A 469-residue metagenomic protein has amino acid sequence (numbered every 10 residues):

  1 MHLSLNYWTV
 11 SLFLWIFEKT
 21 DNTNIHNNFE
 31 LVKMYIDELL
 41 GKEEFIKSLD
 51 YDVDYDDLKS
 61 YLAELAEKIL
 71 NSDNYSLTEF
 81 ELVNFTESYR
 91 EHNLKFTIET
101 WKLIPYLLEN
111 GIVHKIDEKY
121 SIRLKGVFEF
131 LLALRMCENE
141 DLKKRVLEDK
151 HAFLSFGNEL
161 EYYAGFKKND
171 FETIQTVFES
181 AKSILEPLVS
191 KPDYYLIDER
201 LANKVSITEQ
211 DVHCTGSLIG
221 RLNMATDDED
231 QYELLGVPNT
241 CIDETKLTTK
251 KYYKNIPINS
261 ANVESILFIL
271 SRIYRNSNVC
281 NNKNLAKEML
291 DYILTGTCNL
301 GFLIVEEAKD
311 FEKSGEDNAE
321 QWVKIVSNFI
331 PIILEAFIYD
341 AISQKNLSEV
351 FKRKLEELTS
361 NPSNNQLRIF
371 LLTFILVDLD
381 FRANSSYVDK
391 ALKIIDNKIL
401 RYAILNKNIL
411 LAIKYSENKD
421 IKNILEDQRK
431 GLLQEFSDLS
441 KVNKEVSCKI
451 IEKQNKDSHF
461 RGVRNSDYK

Functional and structural regions predicted by a protein language model:
M1-E138, A152-L154: Extended hydrophobic
E140-K469: Extended amphipathic alpha-helical scaffold segments
